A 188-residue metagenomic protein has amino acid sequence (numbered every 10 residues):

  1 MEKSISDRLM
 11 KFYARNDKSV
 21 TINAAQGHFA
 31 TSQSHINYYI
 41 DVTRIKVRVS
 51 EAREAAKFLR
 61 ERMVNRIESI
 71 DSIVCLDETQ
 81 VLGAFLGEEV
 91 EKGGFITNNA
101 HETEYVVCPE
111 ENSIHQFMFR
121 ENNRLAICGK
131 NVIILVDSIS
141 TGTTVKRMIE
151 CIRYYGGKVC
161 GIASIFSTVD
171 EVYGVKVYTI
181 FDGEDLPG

Functional and structural regions predicted by a protein language model:
M1-A14, R147-G188: PRPP-dependent phosphoribosyltransferase catalytic core
M1-S69: Active-site-facing substrate-recognition patch
Q33, D71, G129-N131: Nucleotide donor/acceptor-binding cores
E68-E78: Short glycine-rich phosphate-binding loop at a beta-alpha junction
Q80-I133, T143-K146: Short, glycine/charge-rich flexible loops or terminal/linker lids adjacent to PRPP-binding catalytic cores
